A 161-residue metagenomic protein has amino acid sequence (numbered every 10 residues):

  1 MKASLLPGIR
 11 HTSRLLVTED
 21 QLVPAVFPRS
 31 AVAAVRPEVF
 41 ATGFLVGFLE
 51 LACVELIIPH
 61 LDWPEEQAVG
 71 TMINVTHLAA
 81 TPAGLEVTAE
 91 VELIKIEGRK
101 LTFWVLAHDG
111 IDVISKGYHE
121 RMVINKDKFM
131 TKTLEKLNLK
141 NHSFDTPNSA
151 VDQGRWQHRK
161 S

Functional and structural regions predicted by a protein language model:
K2-F40: Catalytic strand-loop segment that frames the active site of acyl-thioester-processing enzymes
T12, G70-M72, K116: Hydrophobic residues on conserved beta-strands that form the core of alpha/beta folds
T12-T18, T76, E120-M122: Generic structural detector for well-ordered beta-strands
V39-G47: Short, conserved micro-motifs enriched in small and acidic residues
C53-T88: Hydrophobic beta-strand-centered segment that forms part of the acyl-chain substrate-binding groove
A83, E92-S161: HotDog/MaoC-like acyl-thioester-processing domains
